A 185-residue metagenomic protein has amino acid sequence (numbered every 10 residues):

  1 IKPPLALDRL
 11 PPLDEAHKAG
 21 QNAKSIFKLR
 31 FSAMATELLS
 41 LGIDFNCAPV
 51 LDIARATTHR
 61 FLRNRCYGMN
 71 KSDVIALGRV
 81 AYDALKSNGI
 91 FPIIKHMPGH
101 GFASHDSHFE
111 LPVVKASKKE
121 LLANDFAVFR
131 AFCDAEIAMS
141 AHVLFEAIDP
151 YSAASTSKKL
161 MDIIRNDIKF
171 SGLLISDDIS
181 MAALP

Functional and structural regions predicted by a protein language model:
I1-D73, F102-V114, A141-A153, S176-P185: Enzymes and membrane/adaptor proteins characterized by extended Gly/Ser/Thr/Asp/Glu-rich, aromatic-dotted
A76-K86, I90-P185: Second-shell residues forming the walls of enzyme active-site clefts
